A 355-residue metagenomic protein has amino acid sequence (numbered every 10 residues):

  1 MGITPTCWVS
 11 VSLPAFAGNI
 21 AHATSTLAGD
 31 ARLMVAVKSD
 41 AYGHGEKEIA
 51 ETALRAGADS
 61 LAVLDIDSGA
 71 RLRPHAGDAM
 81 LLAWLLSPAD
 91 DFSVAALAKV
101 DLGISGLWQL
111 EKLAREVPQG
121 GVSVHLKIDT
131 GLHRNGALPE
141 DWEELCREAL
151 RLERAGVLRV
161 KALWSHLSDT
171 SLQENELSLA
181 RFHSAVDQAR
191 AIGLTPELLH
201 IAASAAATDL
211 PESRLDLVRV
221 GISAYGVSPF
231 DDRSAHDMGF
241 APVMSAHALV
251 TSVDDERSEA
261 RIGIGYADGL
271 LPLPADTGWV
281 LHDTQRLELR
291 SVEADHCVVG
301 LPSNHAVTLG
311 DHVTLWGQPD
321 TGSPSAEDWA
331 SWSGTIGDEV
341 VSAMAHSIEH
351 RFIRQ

Functional and structural regions predicted by a protein language model:
G2-L13, A17-I20, S25, S68 (+4 more regions): Active-site anion/phosphate-binding pocket segments in diverse small-molecule metabolic enzymes
I3, C7-S10, A15-G18, A31-H200: Active-site-proximal beta-alpha core segment in soluble small-molecule metabolic enzymes
S25-T26, L54: Glycine-rich helix-loop-beta junction characteristic of Rossmann-like nucleotide cofactor-binding loops
